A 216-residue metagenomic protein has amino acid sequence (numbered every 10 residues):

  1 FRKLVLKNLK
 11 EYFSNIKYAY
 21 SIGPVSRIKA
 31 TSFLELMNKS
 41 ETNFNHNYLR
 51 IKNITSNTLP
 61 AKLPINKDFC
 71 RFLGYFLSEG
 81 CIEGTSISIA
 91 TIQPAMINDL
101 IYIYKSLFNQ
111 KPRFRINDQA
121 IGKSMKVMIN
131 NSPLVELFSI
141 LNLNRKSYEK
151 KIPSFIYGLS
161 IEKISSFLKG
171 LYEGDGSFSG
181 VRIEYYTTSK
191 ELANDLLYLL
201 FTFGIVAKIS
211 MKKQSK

Functional and structural regions predicted by a protein language model:
F1-S215: Intein-associated homing endonuclease modules of the LAGLIDADG/DOD-type, together with closely related HINT-family
